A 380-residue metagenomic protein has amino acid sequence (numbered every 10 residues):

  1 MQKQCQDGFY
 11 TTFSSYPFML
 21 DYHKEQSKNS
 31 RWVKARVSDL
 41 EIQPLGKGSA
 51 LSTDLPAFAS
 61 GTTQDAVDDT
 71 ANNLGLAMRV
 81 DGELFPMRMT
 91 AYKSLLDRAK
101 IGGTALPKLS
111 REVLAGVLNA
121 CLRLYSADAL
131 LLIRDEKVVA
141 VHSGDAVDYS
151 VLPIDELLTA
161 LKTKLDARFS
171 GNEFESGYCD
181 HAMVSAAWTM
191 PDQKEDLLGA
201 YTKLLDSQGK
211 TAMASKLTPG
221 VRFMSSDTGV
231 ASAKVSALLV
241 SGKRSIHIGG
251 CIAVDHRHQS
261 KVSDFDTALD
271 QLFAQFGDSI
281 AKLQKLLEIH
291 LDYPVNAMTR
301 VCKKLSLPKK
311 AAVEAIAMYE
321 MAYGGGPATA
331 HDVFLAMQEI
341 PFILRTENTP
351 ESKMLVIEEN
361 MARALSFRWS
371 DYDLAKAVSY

Functional and structural regions predicted by a protein language model:
M1-A160, F169: Feature for intrinsically disordered/low-complexity regulatory segments and propeptides
H142, Y149-Y380: Intrinsic disorder/low-complexity polar-acidic segments
